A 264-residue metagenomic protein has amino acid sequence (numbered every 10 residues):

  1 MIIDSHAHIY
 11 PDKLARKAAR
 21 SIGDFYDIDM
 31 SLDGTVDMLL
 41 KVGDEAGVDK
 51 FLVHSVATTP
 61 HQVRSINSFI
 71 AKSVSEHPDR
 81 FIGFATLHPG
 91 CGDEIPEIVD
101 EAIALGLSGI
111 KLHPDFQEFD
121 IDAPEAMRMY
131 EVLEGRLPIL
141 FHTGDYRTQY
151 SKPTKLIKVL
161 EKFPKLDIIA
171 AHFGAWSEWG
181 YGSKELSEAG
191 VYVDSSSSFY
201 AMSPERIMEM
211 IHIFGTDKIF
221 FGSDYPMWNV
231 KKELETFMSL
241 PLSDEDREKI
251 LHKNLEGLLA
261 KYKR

Functional and structural regions predicted by a protein language model:
M1-S5, L14-K50, I213-F220, K231-R264: Mid-to-C-terminal alpha-helical segments outside catalytic/metal-binding sites
H6, G43, I70, A102 (+8 more regions): Conserved, mostly hydrophobic/aromatic
H6-D12, H113, H142, H172: Histidine-centered divalent metal-coordination motifs
Y10-K13, T58-H61, P89-D93, Q117 (+4 more regions): Active-site environment of divalent metal-dependent phosphoester hydrolases
M38-V42, I66-S73, I98-A102, E125-M129 (+4 more regions): A general structural detector for well-ordered alpha-helical segments in enzyme core domains, enriched
D49-K50, T58-L140, D145-Y146, A201: Active-site gating/metal-coordination segments in enzymes
S108-G109, F119-F220: Catalytic pocket-lining loop regions of alpha/beta-barrel enzymes, especially the amidohydrolase/enolase/GH5 lineages
